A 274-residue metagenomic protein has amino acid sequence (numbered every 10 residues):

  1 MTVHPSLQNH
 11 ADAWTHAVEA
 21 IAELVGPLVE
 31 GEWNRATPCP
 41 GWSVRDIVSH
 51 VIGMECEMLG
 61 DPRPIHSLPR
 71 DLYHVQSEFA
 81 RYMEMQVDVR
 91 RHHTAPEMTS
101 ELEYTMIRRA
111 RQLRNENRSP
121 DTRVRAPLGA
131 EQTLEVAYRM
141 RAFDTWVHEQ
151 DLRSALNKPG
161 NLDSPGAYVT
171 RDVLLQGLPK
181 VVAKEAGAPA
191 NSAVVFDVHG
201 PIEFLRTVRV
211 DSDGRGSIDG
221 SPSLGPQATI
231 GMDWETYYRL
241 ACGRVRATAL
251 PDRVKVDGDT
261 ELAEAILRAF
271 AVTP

Functional and structural regions predicted by a protein language model:
M1-N9, M58-N115, P120-D121: Short, helix-capping/interhelical loops that line the mouth of catalytic, cofactor-, or ligand-binding pockets
T2-G31, G53-C56: Hydrophobic, proline/glycine-rich low-complexity stretches
A22-S43, Q112-Q132: Helix-loop segments that flank and shape redox-cofactor active sites
N34-Q76, P127-E185: Short, contiguous alpha-helical
V87-N161: Contiguous mid-protein beta-loop-alpha structural module that forms a pocket-lining wall or clamp of enzyme active
Y168-D211: A glycine-rich beta-turn/hairpin centered on an aromatic-Pro dipeptide
E203-T229: Acidic/His-leaning functional-site neighborhoods
P222-P274: C-terminal interaction segments
